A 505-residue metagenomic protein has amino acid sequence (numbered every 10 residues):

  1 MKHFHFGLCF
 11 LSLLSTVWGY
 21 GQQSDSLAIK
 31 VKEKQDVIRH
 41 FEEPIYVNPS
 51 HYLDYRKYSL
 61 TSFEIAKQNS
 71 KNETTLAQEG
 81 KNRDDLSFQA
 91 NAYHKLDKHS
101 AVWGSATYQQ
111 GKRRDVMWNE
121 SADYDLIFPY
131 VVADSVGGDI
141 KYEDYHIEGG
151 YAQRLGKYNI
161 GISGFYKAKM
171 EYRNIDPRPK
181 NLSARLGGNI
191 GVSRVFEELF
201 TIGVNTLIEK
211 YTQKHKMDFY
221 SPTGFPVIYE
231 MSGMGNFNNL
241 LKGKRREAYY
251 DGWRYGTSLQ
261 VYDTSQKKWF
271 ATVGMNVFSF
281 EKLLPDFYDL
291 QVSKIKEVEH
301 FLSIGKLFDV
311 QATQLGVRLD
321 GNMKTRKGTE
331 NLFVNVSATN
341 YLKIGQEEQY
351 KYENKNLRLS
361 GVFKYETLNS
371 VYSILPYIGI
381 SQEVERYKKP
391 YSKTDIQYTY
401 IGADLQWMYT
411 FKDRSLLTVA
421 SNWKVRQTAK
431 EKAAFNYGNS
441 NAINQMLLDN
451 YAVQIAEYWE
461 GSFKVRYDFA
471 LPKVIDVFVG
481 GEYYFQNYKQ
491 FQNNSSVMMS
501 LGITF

Functional and structural regions predicted by a protein language model:
S26-L27, E198, N493-F505: Outer-membrane beta-barrel "beta-signal"
Y55-T61, K98-G104, G156-I162, E198-I202 (+7 more regions): Outer-envelope beta-barrel architecture signal
I65-K71, Y108-K112, Q153-K157, Y166-M170 (+11 more regions): Transmembrane beta-strands of outer-membrane beta-barrel pores
N72-Q78, D115-S121, Y172-K180, H215-S221 (+9 more regions): Outer-membrane beta-barrel translocator domains and adjoining extracellular loop/strand segments of Gram-negative
Q78-D84, G137-K141, R178-L182, E247-W253 (+5 more regions): Replace "Gram-negative outer membrane beta-barrel proteins" with "bacterial and organellar outer membrane beta-barrel
A90-H94, I147-Q153, G188-R194, T257-D263 (+9 more regions): Residues on the lipid-exposed face of transmembrane beta-strands in outer-membrane beta-barrel proteins
M117-V131, L207-D251, S279-V292, A338: Short, flexible helix-coil linker/hinge segments at the edges of structured domains or between repeats
M234-P376: Long, internal scaffold/assembly segments composed of regular secondary structure
